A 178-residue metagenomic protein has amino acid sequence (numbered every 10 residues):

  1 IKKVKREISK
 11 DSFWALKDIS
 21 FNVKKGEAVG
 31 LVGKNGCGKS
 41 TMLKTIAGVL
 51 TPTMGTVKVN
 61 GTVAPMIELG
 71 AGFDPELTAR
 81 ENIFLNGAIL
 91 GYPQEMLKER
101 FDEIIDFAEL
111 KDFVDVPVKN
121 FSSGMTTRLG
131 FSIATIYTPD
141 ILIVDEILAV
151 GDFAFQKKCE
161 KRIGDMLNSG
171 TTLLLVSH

Functional and structural regions predicted by a protein language model:
I1-D18: Pre-NBD coupling/linker segments of ABC/ABC-like ATPases
I1-K2, F84, M96-F113: Conserved ABC ATPase "signature" region
V32-K34: The feature captures the beta-strand-to-loop junction immediately N-terminal to the Walker
A47: Helix-to-loop junction immediately C-terminal to a conserved catalytic motif
S132-V144, V150: A short, proline-enriched helix->beta-strand linker immediately N-terminal to the Walker B motif in ABC-type P-loop
Q156-S169: Helical segment within the ABC ATPase nucleotide-binding domain
